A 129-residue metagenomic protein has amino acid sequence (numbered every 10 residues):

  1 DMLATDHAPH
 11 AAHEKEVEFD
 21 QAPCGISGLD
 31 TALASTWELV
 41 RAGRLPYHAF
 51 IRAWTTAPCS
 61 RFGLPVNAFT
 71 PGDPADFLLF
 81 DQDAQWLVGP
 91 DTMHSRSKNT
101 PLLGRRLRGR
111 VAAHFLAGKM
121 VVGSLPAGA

Functional and structural regions predicted by a protein language model:
M2, A8-D83: His/Asp/Glu-enriched, well-ordered alpha-helical/loop segment that forms or immediately abuts the divalent-metal
P74-P126: C-terminal cap of metal-dependent C-N hydrolases
A129: Conserved nucleotide-binding/hydrolysis modules and their immediate coupling elements across P-loop/ASCE NTPase motors
